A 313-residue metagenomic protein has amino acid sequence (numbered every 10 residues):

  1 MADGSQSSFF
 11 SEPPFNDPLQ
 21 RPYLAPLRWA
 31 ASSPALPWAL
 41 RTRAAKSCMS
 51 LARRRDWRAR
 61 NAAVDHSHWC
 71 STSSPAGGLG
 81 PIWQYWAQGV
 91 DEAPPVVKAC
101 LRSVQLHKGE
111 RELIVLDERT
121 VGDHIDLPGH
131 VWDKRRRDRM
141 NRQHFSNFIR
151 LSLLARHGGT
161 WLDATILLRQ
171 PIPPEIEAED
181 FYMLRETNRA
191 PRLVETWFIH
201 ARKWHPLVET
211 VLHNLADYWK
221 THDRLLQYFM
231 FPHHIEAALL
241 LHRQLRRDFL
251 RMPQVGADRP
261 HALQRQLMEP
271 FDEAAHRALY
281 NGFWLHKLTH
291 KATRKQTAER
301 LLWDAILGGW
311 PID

Functional and structural regions predicted by a protein language model:
A2-S146, A164-D313: Glycosyltransferase-associated regions of secretory-pathway enzymes, highlighting luminal stem/catalytic domains
N147-H157: Small-residue hinge/turn detector
G159-W161: Short aromatic/hydrophobic "clamp" motif used to bind/position activated sugar donors
